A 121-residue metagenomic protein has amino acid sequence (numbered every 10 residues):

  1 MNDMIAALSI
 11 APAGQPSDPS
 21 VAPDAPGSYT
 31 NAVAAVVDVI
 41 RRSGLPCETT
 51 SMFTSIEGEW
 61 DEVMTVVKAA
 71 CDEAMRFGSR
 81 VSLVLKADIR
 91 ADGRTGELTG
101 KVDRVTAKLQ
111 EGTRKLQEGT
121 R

Functional and structural regions predicted by a protein language model:
M1-R121: Charge-rich, low-complexity N-terminal segments
